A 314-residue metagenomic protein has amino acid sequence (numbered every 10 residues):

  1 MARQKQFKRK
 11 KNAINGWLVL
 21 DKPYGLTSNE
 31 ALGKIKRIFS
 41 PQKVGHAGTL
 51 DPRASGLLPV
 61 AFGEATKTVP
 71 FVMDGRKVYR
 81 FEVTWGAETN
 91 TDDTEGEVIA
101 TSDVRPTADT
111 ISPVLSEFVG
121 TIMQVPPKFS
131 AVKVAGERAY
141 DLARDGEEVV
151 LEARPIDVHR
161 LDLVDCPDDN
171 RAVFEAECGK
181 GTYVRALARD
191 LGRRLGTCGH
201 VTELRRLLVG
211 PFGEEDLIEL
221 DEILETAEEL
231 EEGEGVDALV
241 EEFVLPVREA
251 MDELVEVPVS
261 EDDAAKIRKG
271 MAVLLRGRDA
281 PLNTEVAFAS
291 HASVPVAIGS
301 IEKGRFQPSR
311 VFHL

Functional and structural regions predicted by a protein language model:
M1-P23, N29-H46, L50, A54 (+2 more regions): Accessory RNA 3′-end/elbow-binding domains used by RNA modification enzymes
A2-D216, I298: RNA pseudouridine synthases
